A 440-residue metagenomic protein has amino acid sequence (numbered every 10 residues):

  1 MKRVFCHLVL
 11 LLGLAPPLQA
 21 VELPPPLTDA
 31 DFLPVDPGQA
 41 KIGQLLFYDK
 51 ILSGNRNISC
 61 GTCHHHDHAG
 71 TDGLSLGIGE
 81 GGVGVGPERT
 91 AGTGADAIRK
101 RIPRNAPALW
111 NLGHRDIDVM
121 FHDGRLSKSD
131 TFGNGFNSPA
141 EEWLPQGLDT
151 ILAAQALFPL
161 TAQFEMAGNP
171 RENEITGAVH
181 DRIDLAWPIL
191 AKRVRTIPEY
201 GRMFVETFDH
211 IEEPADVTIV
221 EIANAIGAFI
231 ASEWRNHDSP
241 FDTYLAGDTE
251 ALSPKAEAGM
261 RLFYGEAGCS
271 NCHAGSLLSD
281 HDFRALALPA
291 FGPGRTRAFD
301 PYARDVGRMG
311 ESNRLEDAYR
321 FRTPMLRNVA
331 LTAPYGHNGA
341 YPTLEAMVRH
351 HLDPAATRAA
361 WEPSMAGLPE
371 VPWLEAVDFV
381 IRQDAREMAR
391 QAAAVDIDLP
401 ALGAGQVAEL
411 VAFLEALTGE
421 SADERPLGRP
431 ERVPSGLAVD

Functional and structural regions predicted by a protein language model:
M1-R3: Positively charged n-region of N-terminal signal peptides that target proteins for export
C6-P17: Bacterial N-terminal signal peptides
Q19-D440: Periplasmic c-type cytochrome electron-transfer domains
